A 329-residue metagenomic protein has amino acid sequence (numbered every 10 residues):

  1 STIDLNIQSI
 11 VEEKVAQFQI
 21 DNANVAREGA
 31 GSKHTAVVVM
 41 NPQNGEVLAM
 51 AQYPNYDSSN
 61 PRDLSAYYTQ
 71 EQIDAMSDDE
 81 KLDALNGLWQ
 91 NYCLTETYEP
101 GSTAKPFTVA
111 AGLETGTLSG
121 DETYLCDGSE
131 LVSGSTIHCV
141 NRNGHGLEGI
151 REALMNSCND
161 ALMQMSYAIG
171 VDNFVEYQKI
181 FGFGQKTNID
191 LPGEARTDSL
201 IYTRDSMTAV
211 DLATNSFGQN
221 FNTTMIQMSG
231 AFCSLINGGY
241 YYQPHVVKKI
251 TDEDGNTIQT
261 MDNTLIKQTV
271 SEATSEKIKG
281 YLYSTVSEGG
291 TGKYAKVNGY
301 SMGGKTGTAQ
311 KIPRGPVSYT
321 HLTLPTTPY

Functional and structural regions predicted by a protein language model:
S1-A30, H34-T35: Conserved, well-ordered alpha-helix/loop/beta-strand core segments that scaffold catalytic motifs
I3, T35-V38, P42-T103, F107-L322: Beta-lactam-recognizing serine transpeptidase/beta-lactamase-like catalytic domain environment
L5-I7, E130, P328: Residues that cap or initiate secondary-structure elements
H321-Y329: Single conserved hydrophobic/aromatic residue that forms the stacking wall/gate of nucleotide- or nucleobase-binding
